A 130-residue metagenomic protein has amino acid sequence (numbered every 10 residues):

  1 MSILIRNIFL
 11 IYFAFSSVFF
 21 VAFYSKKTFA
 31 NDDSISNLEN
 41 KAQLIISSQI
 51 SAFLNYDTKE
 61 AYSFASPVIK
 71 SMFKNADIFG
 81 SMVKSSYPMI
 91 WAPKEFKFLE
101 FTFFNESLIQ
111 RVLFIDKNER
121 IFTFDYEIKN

Functional and structural regions predicted by a protein language model:
M1, V83, Y87, I128-N130: Hydrophobic, Leu/Ile/Phe/Ala-enriched alpha-helical segments that form helix-helix packing faces
S2-A14: Bacterial N-terminal signal peptides that target proteins for export
A14-F15, D32: Intrinsically disordered, low-complexity segments
S17-K27: C-terminal segment of classical bacterial N-terminal signal peptides
S25-N55: Short, low-complexity N-terminal intrinsically disordered segments enriched in polar/charged residues
Q43-L44, S48, T58-N105: Short solvent-exposed beta->alpha transition segments
E100-N130: Exposed beta-sheet edge and beta->alpha loop/turn motif
